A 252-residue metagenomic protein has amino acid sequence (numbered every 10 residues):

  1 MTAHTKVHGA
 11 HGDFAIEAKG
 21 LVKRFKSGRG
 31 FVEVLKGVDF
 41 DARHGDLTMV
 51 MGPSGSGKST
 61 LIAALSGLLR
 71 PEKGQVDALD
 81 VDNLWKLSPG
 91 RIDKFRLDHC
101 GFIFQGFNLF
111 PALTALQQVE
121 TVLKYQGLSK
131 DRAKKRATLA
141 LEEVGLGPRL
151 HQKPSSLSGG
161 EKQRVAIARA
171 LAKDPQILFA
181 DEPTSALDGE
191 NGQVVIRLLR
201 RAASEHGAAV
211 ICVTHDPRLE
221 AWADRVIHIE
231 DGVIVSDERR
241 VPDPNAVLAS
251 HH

Functional and structural regions predicted by a protein language model:
M1-R24, S236-H252: ABC-family P-loop ATPase nucleotide-binding domain
F14-I16, V22-W222, V226-I229: ABC family nucleotide-binding domain
V226-R239: H-loop (His-switch) and adjacent beta-strand-loop-beta switch element of ABC-type ATPase nucleotide-binding domains
